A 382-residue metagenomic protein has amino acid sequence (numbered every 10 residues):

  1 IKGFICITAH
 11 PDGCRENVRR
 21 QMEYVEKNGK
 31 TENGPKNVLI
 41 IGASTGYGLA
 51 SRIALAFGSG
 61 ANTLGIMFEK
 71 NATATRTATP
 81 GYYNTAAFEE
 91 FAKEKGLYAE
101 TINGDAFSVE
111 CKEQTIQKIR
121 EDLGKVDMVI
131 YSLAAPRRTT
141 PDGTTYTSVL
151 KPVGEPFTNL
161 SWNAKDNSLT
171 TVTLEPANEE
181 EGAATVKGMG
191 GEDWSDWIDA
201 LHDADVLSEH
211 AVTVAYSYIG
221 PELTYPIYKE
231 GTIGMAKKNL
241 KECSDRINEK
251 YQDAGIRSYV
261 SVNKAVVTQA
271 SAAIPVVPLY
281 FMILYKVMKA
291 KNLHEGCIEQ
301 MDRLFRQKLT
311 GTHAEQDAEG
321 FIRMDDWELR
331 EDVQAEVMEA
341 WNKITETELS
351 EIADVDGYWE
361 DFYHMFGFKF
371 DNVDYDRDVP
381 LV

Functional and structural regions predicted by a protein language model:
I1-K30, G182: Class I SAM-dependent methyltransferase Rossmann-like catalytic core, especially the SAM/SAH-binding loop
E23, G29-F68, A72: Canonical Rossmann dinucleotide-binding motif of NAD(H)/NADP(H)-dependent dehydrogenases/reductases, specifically
I41, V126-A134, W162, V212-S217: Rossmann-fold scaffold of SDR-type NAD(P)-dependent oxidoreductases
G60-E100: Glycine-rich phosphate-binding loop and adjoining beta1-alpha1-beta2 segment of Rossmann-like nucleotide-binding folds
L97-E100, Q114-G143: A glycine-rich helix->loop->beta "capping" turn within Rossmann-like NAD(P)(H)-dependent oxidoreductase domains
N103-T115, G191: The beta1-alpha1 cofactor-binding region of Rossmann-like NAD(H)/NADP(H)-dependent oxidoreductases
L150-I256, V262-Y285: Catalytic loop of short-chain dehydrogenase/reductase
M189, R246, A254-S261, P278-P380: C-terminal helical subdomain
